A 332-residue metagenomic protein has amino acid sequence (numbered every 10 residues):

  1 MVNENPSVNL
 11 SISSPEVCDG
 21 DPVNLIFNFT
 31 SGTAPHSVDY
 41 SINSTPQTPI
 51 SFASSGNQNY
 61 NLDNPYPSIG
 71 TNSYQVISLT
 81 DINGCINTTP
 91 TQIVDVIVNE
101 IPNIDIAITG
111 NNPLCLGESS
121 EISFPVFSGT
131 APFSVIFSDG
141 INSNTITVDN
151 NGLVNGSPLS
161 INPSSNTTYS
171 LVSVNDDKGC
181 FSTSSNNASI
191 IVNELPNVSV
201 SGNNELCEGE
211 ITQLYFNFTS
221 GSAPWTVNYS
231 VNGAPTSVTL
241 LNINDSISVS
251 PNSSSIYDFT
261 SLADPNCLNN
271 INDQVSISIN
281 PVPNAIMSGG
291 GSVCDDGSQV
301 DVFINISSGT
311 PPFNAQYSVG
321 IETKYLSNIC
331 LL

Functional and structural regions predicted by a protein language model:
M1-E4, V94-E100, A188-E194, V275-P281: Interdomain boundary/hinge segments at the C-termini of tandem beta-sandwich modules
E4-S13, E100-G110, E194-G202, P281-G289: Proline-enriched interdomain boundary motifs that mark the N-terminal boundary and often initiate the first structured
P15-D21, N112-E118, N204-E210, G291-S298: Short, solvent-exposed loop/linker segments at the N-terminal edge of repeated beta-sheet extracellular domains
P22, T33-P35, I69-S73, S119 (+5 more regions): Extracellular Ig-like/FN3 beta-sandwich strand-entry sites
P22-F29, E118-V126, I211-F218, S298-I306: A short beta-strand segment in extracellular, disulfide-stabilized domains
T30-A34, F127-T130, G140, T219-G221 (+1 more regions): Short glycine/proline-centered coil/turn motifs in the loop regions of extracellular beta-sandwich domains
S51-Y74, T145-Y169, T239-D258, Y325-L332: Solvent-exposed segments in extracellular or luminal domains encompassing
L79-I86, V174-F181, L262-L268: Short, solvent-exposed loop/turn segments at the edges of extracellular beta-sandwich modules
